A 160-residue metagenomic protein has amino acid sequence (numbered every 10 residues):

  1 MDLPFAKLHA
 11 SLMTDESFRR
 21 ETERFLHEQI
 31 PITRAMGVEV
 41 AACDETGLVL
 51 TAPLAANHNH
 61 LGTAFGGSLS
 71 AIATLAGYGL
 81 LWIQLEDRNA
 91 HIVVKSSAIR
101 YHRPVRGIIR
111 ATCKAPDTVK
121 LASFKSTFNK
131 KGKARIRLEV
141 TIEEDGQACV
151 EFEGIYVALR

Functional and structural regions predicted by a protein language model:
M1-V49: Non-catalytic linker/capping segments at the edges of enzyme domains
D2-T14, P116-R160: HotDog/MaoC-like acyl-thioester-processing domains
I32, H91-V93, G107, G132-A134 (+1 more regions): Residue-level preference for beta-strand/loop junctions
R34-V38, K95-R100, S123-K125: Short structured motifs
C43-T46, H102-I108, E143-Q147: A short, structured loop/turn motif at beta-sheet edges
L50, K95-S97, A111, I136-L138 (+1 more regions): Hydrophobic residues positioned within well-ordered beta-strands of beta-sheet architectures
P53, N57-G77: Hot-dog-fold acyl-thioester-processing enzymes
L80-T118: Hydrophobic beta-strand-centered segment that forms part of the acyl-chain substrate-binding groove
